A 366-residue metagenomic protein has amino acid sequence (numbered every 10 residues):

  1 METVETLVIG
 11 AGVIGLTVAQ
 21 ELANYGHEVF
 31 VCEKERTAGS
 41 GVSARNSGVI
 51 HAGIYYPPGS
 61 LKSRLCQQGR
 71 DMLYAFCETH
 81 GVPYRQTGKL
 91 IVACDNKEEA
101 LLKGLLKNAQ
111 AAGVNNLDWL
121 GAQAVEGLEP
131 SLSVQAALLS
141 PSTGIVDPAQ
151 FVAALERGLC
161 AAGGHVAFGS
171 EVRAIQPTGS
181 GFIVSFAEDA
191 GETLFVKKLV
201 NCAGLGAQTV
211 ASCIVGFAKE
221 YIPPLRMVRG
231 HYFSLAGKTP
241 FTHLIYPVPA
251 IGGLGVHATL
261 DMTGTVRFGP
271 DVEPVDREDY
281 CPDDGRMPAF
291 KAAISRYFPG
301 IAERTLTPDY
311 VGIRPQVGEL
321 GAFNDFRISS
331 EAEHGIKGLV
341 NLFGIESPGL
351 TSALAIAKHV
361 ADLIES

Functional and structural regions predicted by a protein language model:
T3, E21, Y25, F323-S366: C-terminal lid/capping helical subdomain adjacent to the catalytic/cofactor pocket in oxidative enzymes
V4-V31: N-terminal Rossmann-like FAD-binding beta1-loop-alpha1 element of flavoenzymes
E21, V82-R85, T193, K198 (+1 more regions): Active-site substrate-recognition segment that forms the wall of the catalytic cavity or substrate channel
N24-R45: Glycine-rich FAD pyrophosphate-binding loop
G48-A124, V134, G255-V256: Dinucleotide-binding Rossmann-like beta1-alpha1 core, especially the glycine-rich loop that anchors the ADP
Y55, T143-I145, A250-G253, V340-A353: Glycine-rich phosphate/pyrophosphate-binding beta-alpha loops
P57-Q68, V92-L101, L139-R157, C281-R286 (+1 more regions): Short beta-strand to alpha-helix junction loop
L138-K198: Helical element adjacent to the flavin cofactor pocket in flavoenzyme catalytic cores
